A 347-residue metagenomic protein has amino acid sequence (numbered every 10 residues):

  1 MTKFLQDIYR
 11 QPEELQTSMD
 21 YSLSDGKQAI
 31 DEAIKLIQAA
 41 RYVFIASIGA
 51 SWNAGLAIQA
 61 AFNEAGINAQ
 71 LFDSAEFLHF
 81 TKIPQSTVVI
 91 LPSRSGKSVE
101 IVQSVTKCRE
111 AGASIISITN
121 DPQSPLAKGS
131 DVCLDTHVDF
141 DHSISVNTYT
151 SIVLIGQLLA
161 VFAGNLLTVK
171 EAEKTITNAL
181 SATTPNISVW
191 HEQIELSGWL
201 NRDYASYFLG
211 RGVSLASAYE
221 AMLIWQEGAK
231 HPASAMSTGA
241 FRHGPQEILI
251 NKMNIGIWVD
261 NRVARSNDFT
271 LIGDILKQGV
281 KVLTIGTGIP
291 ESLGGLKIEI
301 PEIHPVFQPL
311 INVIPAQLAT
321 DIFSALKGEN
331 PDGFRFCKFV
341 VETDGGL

Functional and structural regions predicted by a protein language model:
T2-R41, V132-L134, F140-N254, G328-L347: Active-site phosphate/pyrophosphate-binding segments
L36-A179, R211, Q246-E247, N254-I303: Glycine-rich phosphate-binding loops that contact phosphosugars or nucleotide phosphates
A221, F269-L271, N312, R335: Composition- and surface-driven signal marking solvent-exposed, interaction-prone regions in large proteins
E299-L347: Peripheral docking tails and interdomain loops at the edges of cofactor- or intermediate-handling domains
